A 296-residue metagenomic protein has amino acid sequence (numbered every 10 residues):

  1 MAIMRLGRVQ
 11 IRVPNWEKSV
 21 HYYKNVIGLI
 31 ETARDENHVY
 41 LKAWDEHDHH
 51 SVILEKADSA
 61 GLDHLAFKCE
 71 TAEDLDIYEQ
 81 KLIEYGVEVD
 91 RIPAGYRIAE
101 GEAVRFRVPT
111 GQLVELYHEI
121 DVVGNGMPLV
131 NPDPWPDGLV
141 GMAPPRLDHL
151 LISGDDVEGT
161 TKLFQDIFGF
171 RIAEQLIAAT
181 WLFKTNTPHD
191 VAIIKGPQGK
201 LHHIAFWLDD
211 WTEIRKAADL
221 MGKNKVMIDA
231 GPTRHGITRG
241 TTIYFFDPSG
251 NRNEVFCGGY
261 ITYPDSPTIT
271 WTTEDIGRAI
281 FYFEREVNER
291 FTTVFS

Functional and structural regions predicted by a protein language model:
M1-E17, H47, L62-L65, V123 (+4 more regions): N-terminal beta-strand motif that seeds the catalytic metal site of vicinal oxygen chelate
M1-M4, Q10-D48, L151-H189, I194: Core segments of cupin and vicinal oxygen chelate
R5-V13, A57-K81, E102-V108, Q112 (+3 more regions): Vicinal oxygen chelate
S19-K24, L82, G111, T160-Q165 (+3 more regions): Conserved active-site tyrosine of GNAT-family acetyltransferases
A33-N37, A43-E70, I92-P93: Conserved donor-binding loop and adjoining core beta-sheet/short helix segment in diverse acyl/aminoacyl transferases
E46-V52, G111-V114, V123, P188-A192 (+1 more regions): Short, charged/polar, Gly/Pro-enriched secondary-structure boundary elements
I83-A143, T180-W181, K225-S296: Vicinal oxygen chelate
D166, A173-F183, R215-N224, P232-T233 (+1 more regions): Long, histidine/aromatic-enriched segments associated with O2/redox biology
